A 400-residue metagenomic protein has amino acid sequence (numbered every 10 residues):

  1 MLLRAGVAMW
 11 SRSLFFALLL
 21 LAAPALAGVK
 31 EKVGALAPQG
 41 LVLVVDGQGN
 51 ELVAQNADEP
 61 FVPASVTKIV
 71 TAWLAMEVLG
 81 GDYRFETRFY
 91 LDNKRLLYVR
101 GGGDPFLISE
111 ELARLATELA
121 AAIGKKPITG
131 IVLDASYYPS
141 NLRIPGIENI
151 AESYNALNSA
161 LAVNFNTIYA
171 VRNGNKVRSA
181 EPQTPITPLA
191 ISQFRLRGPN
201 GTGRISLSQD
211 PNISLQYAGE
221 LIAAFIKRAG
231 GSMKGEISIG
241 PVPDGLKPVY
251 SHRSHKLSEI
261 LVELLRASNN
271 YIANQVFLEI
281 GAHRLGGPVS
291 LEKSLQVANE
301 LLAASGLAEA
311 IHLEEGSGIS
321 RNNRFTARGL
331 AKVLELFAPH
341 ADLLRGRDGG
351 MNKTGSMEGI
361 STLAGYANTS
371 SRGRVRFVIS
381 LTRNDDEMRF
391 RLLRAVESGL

Functional and structural regions predicted by a protein language model:
M1-W10: N-terminal secretory signal peptides that target proteins for export/translocation
S13-A22: Bacterial N-terminal signal peptides
L21-P63, L79-F85, E118-K126, A395-G399: Beta-lactamase-like hydrolase cores
V29-E31, E77-A308, G399: Conserved serine DD-peptidase/penicillin-binding transpeptidase domain and beta-lactam-recognizing active-site
G47-N50, N56-D58, K94, G102-D104 (+6 more regions): Solvent-exposed coil/turn segments that connect beta secondary-structure elements in extracytoplasmic/periplasmic
N56-F61, S208-Q209, I319-S320: A short glycine/serine-rich beta->alpha loop
V62-A75: Active/ligand-binding-proximal structured segments within catalytic/core domains that scaffold catalytic residues
H312-L400: C-terminal soluble interaction/assembly domains
